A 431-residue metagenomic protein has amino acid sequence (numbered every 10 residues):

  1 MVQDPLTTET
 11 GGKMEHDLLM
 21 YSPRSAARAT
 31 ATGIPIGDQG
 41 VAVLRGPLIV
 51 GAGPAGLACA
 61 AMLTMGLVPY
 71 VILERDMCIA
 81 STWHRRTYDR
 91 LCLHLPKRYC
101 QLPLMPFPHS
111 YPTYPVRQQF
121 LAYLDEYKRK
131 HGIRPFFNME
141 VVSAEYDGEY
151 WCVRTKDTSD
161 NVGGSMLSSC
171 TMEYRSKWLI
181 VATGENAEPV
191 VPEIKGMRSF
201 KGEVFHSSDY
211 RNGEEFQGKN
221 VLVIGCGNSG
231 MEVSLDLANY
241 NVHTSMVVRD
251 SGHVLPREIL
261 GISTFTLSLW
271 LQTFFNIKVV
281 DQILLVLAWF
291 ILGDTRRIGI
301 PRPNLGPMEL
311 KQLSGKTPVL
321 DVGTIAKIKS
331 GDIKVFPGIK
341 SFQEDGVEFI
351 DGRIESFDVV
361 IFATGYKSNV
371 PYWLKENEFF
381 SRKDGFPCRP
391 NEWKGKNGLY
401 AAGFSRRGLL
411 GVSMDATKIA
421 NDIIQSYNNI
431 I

Functional and structural regions predicted by a protein language model:
V2-T82, P112-I431: Flavin (primarily FAD) cofactor-binding/catalytic cores of flavoenzymes
C78-F107, P112, K130, R134: Redox-cofactor-proximal catalytic regions of oxidoreductases
